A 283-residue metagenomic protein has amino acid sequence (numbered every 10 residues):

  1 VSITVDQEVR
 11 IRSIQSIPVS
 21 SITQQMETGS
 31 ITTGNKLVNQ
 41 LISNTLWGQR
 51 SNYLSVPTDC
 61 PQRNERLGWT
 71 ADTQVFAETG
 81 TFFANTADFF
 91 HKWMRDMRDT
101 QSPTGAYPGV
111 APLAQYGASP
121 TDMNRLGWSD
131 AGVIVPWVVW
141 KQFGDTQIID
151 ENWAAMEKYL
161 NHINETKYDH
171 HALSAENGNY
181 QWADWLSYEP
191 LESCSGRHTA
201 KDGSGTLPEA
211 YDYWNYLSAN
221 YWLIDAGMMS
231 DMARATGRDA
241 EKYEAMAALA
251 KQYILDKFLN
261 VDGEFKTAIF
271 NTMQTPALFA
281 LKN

Functional and structural regions predicted by a protein language model:
S2: Ligand-binding face of N-terminal immunoglobulin V-set domains in extracellular IgSF glycoproteins
D6-N44, R50-S51, P57-V75, T79-V110 (+2 more regions): Active-site acid/base region of carbohydrate-active enzymes
M94, M123, P136: Flexible, surface-exposed loop/gating regions in the mature catalytic domains of secreted/periplasmic hydrolases
L113-A114: Mature catalytic domains of secreted/periplasmic carbohydrate-active enzymes
G117-T121: Conserved, well-structured interaction surfaces
N124-V133, L223: Short, contiguous hydrophobic alpha-helices characteristic of membrane insertion segments
V133-P136, D212: Glycine-/small-residue-rich "gating" segment that lines the acyl/pantetheine channel and substrate pocket
P136, L223-S230: Non-transmembrane amphipathic alpha-helical segments
